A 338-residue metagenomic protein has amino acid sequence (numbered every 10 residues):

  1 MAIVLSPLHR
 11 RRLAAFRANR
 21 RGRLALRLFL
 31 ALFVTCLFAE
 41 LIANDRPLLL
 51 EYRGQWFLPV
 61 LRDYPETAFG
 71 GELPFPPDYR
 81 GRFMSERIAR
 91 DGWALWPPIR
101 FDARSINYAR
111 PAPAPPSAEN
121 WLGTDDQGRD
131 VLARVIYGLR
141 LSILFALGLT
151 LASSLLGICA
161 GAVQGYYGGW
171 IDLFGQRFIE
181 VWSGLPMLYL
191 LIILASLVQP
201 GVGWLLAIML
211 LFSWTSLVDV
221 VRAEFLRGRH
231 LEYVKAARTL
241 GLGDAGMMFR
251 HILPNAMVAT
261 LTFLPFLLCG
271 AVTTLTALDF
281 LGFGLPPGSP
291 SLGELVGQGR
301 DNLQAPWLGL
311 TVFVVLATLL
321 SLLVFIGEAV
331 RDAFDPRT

Functional and structural regions predicted by a protein language model:
M1-S154, I158, A162-V163, A271 (+5 more regions): Gly/Trp-centered helix-boundary motif
T124-T338: Alpha-helical transmembrane segments of integral membrane proteins, especially multi-pass inner/plasma-membrane
